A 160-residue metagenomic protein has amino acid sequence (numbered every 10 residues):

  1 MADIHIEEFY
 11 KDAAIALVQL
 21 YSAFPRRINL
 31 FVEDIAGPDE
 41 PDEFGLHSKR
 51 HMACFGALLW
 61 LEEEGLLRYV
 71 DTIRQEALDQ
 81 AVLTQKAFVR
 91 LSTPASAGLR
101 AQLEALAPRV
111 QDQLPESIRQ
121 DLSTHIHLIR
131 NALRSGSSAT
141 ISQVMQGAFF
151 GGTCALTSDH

Functional and structural regions predicted by a protein language model:
A2-L46, M52: Short amphipathic alpha-helical interface segments
I4, L46-K49, D71-D79, G98: Short acidic, glycine/proline-enriched loop segments that cap or flank alpha-helices
L20-F24, L61, R90-P94: Generic structural signal for hydrophobic core residues of well-folded globular domains
L59-Q75: A short, conserved structural fragment
D79-Q113: Short, amphipathic alpha-helical interaction segments positioned at domain boundaries
A107-H160: Membrane-inserting effector segments that mediate pore formation, membrane fusion, or transient membrane insertion
